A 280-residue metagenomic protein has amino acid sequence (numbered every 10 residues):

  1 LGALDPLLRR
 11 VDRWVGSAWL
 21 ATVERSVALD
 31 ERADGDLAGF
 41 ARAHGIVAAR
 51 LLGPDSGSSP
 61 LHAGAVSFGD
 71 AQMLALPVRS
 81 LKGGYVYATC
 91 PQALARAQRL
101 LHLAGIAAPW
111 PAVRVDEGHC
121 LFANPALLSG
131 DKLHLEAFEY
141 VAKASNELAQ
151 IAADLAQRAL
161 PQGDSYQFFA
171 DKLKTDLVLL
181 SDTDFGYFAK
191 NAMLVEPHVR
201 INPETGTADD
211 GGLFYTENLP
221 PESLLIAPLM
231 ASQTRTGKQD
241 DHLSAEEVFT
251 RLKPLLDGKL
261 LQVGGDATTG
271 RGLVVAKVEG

Functional and structural regions predicted by a protein language model:
L1-G280: Basic, Gly/Ser/Thr-rich N-terminal segments that form RNA-phosphate-binding interfaces in CRISPR RAMP
